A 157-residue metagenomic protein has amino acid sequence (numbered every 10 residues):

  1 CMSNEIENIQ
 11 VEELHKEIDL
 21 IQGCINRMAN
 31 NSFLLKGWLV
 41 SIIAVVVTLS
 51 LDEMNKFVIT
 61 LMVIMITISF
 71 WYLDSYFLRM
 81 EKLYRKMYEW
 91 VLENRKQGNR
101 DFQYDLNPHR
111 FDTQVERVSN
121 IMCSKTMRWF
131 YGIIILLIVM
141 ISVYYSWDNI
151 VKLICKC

Functional and structural regions predicted by a protein language model:
C1, E5-N8, E12, F57 (+2 more regions): General secondary-structure edge motif
S3-L49: Cytosolic-side membrane-entry/anchor segment at the start of a transmembrane helix
N30, E53, F57-T60, K125-R128: Membrane-water interface of alpha-helical transmembrane segments
A44-V47, T67-D74, I138: Helical transmembrane-bundle signal
L49-E53, Y144-W147: Structural signal for the C-terminal ends of transmembrane alpha-helices and the immediately following loop
N55, I59-T113: Inner-leaflet juxtamembrane helices
Q103-C157: A hydrophobic membrane-anchoring alpha-helix module
